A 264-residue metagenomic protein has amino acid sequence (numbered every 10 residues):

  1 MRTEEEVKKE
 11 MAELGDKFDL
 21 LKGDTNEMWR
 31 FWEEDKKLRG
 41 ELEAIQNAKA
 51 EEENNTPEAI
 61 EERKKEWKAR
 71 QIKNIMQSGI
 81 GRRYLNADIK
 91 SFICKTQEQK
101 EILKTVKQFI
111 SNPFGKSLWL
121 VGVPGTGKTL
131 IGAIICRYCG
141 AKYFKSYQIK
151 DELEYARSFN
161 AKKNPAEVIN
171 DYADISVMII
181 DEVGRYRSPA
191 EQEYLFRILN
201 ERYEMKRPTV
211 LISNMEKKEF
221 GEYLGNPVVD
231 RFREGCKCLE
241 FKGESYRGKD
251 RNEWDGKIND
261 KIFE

Functional and structural regions predicted by a protein language model:
M1-K100, L239, G243, R247-E264: A short, basic N-terminal segment
K95-G115: A short, well-structured juxtamembrane/interface segment
K100-K104, C136, G140-D174: Short glycine-rich substrate-engagement loop in P-loop NTPases that contacts/grips substrate
F114-G132: Walker A/P-loop nucleotide-binding motif
K116, D174-V177, M205-L211: Loop/turn-to-beta-strand initiation segments
K150-D151, A156, V183-E264: Replace "adjacent to P-loop NTPase cores in ATP/GTP-dependent enzymes" with "adjacent to NTP-binding cores
